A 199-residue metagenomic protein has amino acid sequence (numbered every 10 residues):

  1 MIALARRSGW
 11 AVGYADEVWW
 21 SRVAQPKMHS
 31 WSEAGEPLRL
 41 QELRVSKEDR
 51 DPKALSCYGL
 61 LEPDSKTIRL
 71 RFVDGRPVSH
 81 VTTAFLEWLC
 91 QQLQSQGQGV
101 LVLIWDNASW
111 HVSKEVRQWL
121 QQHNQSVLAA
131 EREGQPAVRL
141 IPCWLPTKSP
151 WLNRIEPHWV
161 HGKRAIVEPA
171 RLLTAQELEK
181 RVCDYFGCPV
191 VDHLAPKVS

Functional and structural regions predicted by a protein language model:
M1-E87: Extended, low-complexity cationic-aromatic segments
S8-W10, V138-I141, K148-S199: C-terminal anion-handling pockets and recognition modules
E17-S21, E62-K66, A108-H111, K148-W151 (+1 more regions): Short, solvent-exposed loop/turn segments at secondary-structure junctions
V23-P26, V112-R117, I155: A short acidic (Asp/Glu
P37-E48, H123-P157, A170-R171: RNase H-like polynucleotidyl transferase catalytic core
V81-V102: Short, basic/hydrophobic alpha-helical segments
G97-V112, L145, N153: Acidic/histidine-rich, metal-coordinating catalytic segments
